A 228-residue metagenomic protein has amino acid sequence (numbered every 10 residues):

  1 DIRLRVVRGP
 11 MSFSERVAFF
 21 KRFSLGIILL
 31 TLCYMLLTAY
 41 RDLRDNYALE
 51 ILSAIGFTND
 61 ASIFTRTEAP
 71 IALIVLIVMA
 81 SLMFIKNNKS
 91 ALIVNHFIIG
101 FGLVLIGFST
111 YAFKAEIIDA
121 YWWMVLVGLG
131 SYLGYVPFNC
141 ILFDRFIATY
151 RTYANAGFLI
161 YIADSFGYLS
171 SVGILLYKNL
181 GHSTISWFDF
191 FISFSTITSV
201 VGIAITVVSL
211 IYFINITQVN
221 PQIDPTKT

Functional and structural regions predicted by a protein language model:
D1-L30, D45, L49, S53-A54 (+2 more regions): Intracellular loop-helix junctions on the cytosolic face of multi-pass helical membrane proteins
K21-L36, W123-V127: Alpha-helical transmembrane segments of MFS and MFS-like solute carriers/permeases
R22-L29, E50-I74, A154-L159: Loop-to-transmembrane helix entry
A48, L133-R151: Intracellular juxtamembrane helix-capping segments at the cytosolic ends of symmetry-related transmembrane helices
D60-N88, G102-L103: Transmembrane alpha-helices of Major Facilitator/SLC transporters
K89-P137: C-terminal transmembrane helical hairpin of 12-TM major facilitator-type secondary transporters
F146-H182: A late C-terminal transmembrane helix in Major Facilitator Superfamily
Y177-T184, T196-T228: Multi-pass alpha-helical transporter architecture, strongest for 12-TM Major Facilitator/SLC carriers used
